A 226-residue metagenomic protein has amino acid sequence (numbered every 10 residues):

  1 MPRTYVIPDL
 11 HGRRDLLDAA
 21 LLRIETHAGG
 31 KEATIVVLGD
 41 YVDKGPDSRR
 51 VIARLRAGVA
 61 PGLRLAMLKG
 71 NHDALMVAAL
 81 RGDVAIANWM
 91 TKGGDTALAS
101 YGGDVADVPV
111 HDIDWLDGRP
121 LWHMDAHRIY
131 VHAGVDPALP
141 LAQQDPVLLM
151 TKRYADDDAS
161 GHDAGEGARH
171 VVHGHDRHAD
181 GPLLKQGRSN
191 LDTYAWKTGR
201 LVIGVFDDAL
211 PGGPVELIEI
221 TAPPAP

Functional and structural regions predicted by a protein language model:
M1-R54: N-terminal active-site segment of His-dependent metallophosphoesterases
M1-Y5, H123-I129: Beta-strand-turn-beta hairpins that frame and shape the catalytic cleft of phosphate-ester-processing enzymes
I7-P8, I35-G39, A66-G70, H170-D176 (+1 more regions): Active-site neighborhood of phospho(di)ester-bond hydrolases with catalytic His/Asp-centered motifs
H11-D15, D43-P46, D73-V77, H123 (+3 more regions): Active-site environment of divalent metal-dependent phosphoester hydrolases
K31, K44-M124, T151-H162: Active-site neighborhood of divalent metal-dependent phosphoester bond hydrolases
M124, Y130-H132, I203-D207: Short, well-ordered beta-strand micro-motif
I129-Y130, G134-D145: Divalent-metal (often Zn2+) His-rich catalytic cores of metallo-beta-lactamase-fold enzymes
V147-I220: Conserved beta-sheet core of the metallophosphoesterase superfamily
